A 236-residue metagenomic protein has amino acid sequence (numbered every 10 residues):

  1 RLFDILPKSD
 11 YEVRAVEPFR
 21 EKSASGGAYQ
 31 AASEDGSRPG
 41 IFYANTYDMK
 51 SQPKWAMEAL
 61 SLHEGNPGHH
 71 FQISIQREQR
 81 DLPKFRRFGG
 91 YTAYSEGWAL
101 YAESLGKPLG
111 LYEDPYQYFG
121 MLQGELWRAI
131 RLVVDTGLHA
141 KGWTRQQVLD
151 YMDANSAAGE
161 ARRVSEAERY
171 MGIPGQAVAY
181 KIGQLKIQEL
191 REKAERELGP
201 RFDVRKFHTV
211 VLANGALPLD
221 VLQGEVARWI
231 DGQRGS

Functional and structural regions predicted by a protein language model:
R1-S236: Long, His/Glu/Asp-enriched segments that create or flank divalent metal/ion-associated functional microenvironments
